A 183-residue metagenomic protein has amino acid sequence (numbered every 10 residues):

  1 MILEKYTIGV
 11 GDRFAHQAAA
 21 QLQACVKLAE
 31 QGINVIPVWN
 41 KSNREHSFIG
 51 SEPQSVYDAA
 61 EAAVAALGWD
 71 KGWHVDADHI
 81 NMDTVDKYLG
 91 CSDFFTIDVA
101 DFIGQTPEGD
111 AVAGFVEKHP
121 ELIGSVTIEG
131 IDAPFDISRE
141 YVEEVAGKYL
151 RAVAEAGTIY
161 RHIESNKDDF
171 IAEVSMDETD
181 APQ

Functional and structural regions predicted by a protein language model:
M1-A154, T158-N166: Alpha/beta catalytic barrel-like cores
D169-I171: Short Gly/Ser/Thr- and Asp/Glu-enriched loop/turn motifs at secondary-structure junctions
E178-Q183: Active-site glycine- and acidic-residue-rich loops that bind and position anionic ligands or nucleotide-like cofactors
